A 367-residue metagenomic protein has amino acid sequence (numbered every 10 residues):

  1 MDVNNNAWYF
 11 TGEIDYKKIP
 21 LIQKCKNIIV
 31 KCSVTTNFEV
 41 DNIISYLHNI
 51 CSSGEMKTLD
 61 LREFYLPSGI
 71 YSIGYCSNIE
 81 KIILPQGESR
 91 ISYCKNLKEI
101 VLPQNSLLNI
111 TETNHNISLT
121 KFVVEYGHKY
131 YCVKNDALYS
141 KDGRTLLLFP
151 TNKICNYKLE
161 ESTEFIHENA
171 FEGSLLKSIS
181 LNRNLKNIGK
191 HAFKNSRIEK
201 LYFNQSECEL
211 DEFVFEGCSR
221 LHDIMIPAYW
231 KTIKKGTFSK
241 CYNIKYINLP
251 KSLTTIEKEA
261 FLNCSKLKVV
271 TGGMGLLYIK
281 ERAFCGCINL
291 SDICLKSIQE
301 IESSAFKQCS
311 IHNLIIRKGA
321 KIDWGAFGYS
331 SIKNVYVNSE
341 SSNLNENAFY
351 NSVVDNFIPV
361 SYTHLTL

Functional and structural regions predicted by a protein language model:
N5-G12, Q23-E39, S52-S68, S77-S89 (+12 more regions): Structural signature of tandem-repeat unit edges
K18-P20: Short amphipathic alpha-helix with an adjacent loop that forms part of the alpha/beta core around
I73: Predominantly extracellular/luminal carbohydrate-interaction, adhesion, and secreted-enzyme modules that are
T366-L367: A short, hydrophobic C-terminal helix/tail in secreted or cell-surface proteins
